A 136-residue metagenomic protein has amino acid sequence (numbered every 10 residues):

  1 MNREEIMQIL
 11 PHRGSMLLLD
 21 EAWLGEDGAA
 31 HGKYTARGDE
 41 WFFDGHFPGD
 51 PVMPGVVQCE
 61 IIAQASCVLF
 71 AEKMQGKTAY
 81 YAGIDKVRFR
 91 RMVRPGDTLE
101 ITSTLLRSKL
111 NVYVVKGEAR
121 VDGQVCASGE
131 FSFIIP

Functional and structural regions predicted by a protein language model:
M1-R13: Short aromatic-glycine motifs in intrinsically disordered, low-complexity regions
E4-E5, L17-L19, I84-F89, I101-T102: Short structured motifs
M7, G49, F89-R91: Beta-strand-rich interaction surfaces with strong enrichment in secreted/lumenal proteins
P11, D27-A29, V93-D97, T104-P136: HotDog/MaoC-like acyl-thioester-processing domains
G14-M53: Catalytic strand-loop segment that frames the active site of acyl-thioester-processing enzymes
A22, G32-Y34, I84-V87, S103 (+2 more regions): A structural signal for short, well-ordered beta-strand segments
A22, M53-G76: Active-site helix/loop of acyl-thioester processing domains in fatty-acid/polyketide metabolism, spanning hotdog-fold
A65-E100, E130, I134: Hydrophobic beta-strand-centered segment that forms part of the acyl-chain substrate-binding groove
